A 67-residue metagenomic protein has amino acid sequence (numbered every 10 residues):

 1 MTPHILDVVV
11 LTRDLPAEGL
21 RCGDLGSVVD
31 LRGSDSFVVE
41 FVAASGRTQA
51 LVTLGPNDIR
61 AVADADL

Functional and structural regions predicted by a protein language model:
P3-L67: Basic/aromatic-rich interaction segments and small domains that mediate binding to polyanionic partners
